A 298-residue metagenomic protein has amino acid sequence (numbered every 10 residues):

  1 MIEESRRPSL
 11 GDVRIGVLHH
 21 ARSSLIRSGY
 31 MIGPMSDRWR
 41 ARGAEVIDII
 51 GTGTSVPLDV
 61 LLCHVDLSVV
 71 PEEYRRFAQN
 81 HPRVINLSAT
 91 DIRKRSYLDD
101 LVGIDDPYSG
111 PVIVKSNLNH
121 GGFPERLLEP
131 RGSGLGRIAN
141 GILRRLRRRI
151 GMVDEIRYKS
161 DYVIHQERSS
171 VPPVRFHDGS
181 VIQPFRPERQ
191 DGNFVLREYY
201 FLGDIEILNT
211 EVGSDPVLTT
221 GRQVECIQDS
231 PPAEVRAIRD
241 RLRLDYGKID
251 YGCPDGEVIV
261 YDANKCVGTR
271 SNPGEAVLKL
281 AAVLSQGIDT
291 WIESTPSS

Functional and structural regions predicted by a protein language model:
I2-G134: Conserved N-proximal alpha/beta basic substrate-recognition cap immediately N-terminal to, or forming the N-lobe
V13, Y108-V112, D178-S180, R197 (+1 more regions): Generic beta-strand structural signal
V69-E72, K94-R95, H120-P124, D191-N193 (+4 more regions): Short catalytic/ligand-binding loop motif for oxyanion handling, primarily in non-cytosolic enzymes, centered on
P107, F201-L202, C253: Generic beta-strand structural signal
V112-I164: Conserved anion/nucleotide-ligand pocket segment
L127-P130, L202, Y261: Short beta-strand-to-turn element immediately C-terminal to the catalytic PLP-Schiff-base lysine in fold type I
L143-R239: Phosphate-binding site of ATP-dependent enzymes
Q183-F185, L208-V260, N264, G268-P296: A long amphipathic alpha-helix within ATP-dependent nucleotide-binding catalytic cores
